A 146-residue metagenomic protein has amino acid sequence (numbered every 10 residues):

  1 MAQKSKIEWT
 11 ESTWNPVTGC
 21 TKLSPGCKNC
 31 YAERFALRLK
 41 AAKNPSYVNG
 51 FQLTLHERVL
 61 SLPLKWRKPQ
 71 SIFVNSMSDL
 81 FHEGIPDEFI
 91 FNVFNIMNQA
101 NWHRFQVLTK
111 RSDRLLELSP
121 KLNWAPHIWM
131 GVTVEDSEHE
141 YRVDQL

Functional and structural regions predicted by a protein language model:
M1-F73, D79: N-terminal [4Fe-4S]-dependent radical SAM core
L55-L146: Conserved AdoMet/S-adenosylmethionine-binding subsite of the radical SAM
